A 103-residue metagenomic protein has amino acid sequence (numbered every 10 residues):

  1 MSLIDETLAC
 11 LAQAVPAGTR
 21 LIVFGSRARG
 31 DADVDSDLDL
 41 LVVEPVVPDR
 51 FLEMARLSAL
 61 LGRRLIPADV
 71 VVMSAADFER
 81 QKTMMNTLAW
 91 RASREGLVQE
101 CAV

Functional and structural regions predicted by a protein language model:
M1-R20, A28-V34, P45-V103: Catalytic core of pol beta-like nucleotidyltransferases
S36-L38: Short, conserved active-site loops that position catalytic residues or coordinate cofactors/metal ions across diverse
L41-V43: Short hydrophobic/aromatic beta-strand micro-patches that form the beta-sheet surface supporting nucleotide- or nucleic
